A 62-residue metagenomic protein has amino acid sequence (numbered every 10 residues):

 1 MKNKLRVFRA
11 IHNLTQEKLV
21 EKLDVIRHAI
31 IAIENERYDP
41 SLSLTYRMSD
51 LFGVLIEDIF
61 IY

Functional and structural regions predicted by a protein language model:
N3-K22: Short basic helix-loop element that most often maps to the first helix and adjoining turn of HTH DNA-binding modules
F8, L42-S43, I56: Short, Lys/Arg-enriched C-terminal cap helix and immediately downstream tail that follows
E17, H28-I31, E57: Key DNA-contact positions within bacterial/archaeal DNA-binding proteins
L19, G53-Y62: Short C-terminal boundary/hinge segments that cap the last helix of small helical domains
K22, I33, Y62: Residues in the recognition helix of alpha-helical DNA-binding motifs
V25-Y38: Recognition helix of helix-turn-helix/homeodomain-like DNA-binding domains that insert into the DNA major groove
T45-S49, I59-F60: Hydrophobic micro-packing sites on short alpha-helices
